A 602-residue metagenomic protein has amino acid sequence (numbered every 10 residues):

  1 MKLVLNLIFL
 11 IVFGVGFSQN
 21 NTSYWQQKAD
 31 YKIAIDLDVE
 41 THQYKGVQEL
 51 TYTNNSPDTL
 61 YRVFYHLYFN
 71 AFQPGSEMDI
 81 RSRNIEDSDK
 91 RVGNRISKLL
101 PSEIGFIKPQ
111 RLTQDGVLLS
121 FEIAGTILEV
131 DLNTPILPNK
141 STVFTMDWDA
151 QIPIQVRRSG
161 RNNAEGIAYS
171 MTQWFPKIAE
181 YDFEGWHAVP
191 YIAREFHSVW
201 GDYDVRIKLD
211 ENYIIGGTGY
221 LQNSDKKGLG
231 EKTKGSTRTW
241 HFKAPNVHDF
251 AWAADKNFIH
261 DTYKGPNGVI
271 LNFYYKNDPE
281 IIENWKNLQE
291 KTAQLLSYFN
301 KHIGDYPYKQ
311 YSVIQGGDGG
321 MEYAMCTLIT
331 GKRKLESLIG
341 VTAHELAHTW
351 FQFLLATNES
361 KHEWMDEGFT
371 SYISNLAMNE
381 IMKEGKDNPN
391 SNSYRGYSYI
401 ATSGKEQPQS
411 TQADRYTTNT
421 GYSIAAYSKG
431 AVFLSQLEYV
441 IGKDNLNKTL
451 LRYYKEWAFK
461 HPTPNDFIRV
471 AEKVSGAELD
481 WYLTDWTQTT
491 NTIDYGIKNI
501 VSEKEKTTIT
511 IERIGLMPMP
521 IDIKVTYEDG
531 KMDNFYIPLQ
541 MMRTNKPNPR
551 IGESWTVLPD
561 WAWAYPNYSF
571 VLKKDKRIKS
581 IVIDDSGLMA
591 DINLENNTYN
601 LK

Functional and structural regions predicted by a protein language model:
F17-K45, D480-W481: N-terminal, polar/Ser/Thr-rich
T53, K90-G166, W561-R577, S586: A surface-exposed beta-strand-loop module
E77-D89, D149-V199, Y203, G587-K602: Glycine/proline-rich low-complexity spacer/linker segments in large multi-domain proteins
K177-G185, I192-A343, Y372-N375: Hydrophobic helix-coil surface modules that form long, contiguous segments used for peptide/substrate interaction
G216-G217, I493-Y495, I500-D560, K573-D584: Beta-strand-rich binding/interaction modules
L328-N390, L450: Zinc-dependent metallopeptidase catalytic helix centered on the HExxH motif and its immediate flanking segment
E367-V432, Q436, V440, A458: Acidic/His/Gly-enriched intrinsically disordered linker/tail segments that often contain short helix/coil "MoRF-like"
S423-I509: Amphipathic alpha-helical substructures
